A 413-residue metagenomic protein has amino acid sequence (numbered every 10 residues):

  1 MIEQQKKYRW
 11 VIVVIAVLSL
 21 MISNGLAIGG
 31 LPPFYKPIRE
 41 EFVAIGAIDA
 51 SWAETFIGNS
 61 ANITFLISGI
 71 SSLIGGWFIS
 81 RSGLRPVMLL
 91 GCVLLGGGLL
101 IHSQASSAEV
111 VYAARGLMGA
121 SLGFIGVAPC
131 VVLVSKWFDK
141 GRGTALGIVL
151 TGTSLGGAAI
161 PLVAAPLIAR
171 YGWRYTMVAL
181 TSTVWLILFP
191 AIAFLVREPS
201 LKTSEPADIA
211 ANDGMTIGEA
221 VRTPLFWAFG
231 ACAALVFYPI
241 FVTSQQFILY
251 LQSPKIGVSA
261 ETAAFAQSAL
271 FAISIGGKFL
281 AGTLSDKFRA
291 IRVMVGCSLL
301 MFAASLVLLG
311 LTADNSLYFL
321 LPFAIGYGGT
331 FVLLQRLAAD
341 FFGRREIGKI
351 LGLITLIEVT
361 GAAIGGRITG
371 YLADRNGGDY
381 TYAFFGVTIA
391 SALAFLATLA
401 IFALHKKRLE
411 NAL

Functional and structural regions predicted by a protein language model:
V11-A44, A50-E54, S71, T243-I248 (+1 more regions): Extracytoplasmic
I28-I38, G218, P224-A281, G365 (+1 more regions): Extracytoplasmic gate region of multi-pass secondary transporters
I70-A108: Conserved MFS/SLC helix-loop-helix module at the cytosolic interface between two early adjacent transmembrane helices
G98, E109-L117, N315-P322: Paired small-residue
G116-T151, G343: Cytoplasmic helix-loop-helix junction between adjacent transmembrane helices in 12-TM secondary transporters
I148, G157, F341-G377: A late C-terminal transmembrane helix in Major Facilitator Superfamily
G152-P199: Helix-loop-helix hairpin linking two adjacent transmembrane segments in secondary transporters
S268-L337: C-terminal transmembrane helical hairpin of 12-TM major facilitator-type secondary transporters
